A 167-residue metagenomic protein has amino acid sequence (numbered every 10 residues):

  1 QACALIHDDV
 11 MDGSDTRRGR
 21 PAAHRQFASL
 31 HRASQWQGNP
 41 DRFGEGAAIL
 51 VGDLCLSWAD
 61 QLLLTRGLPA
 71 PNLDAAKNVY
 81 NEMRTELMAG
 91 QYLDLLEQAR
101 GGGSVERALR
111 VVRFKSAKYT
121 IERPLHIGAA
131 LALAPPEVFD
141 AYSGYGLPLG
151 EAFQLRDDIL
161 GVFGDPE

Functional and structural regions predicted by a protein language model:
Q1-E167: Mg2+-dependent prenyl diphosphate-binding active-site environment of isoprenoid biosynthetic enzymes
